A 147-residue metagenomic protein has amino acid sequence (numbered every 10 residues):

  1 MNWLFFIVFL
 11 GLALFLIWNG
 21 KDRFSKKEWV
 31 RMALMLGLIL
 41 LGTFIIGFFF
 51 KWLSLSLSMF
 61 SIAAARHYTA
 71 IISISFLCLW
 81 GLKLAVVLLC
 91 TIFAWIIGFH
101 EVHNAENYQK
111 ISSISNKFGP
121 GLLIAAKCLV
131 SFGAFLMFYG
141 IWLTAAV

Functional and structural regions predicted by a protein language model:
M1-L4, F24-I39, A64-S75: Transmembrane alpha-helix entry/boundary detector in multi-pass membrane proteins
N2-K26: N-terminal signal-anchor/start-transfer transmembrane helix
F6-I7, L36-F44, F76-W80, L84 (+1 more regions): Alpha-helical transmembrane spans of integral membrane proteins, capturing the lipid-embedded, hydrophobic core of TM
R31-L57: A generic, lipid-embedded transmembrane alpha helix
A64-V102: Short alpha-helical packing/oligomerization segments
T69-I72, I111-F135: Loop-to-transmembrane boundary segments
I96-S115: Juxtamembrane inter-helical linkers in multi-pass membrane proteins
G133-V147: Juxtamembrane boundary at the C-terminal end of a transmembrane helix
